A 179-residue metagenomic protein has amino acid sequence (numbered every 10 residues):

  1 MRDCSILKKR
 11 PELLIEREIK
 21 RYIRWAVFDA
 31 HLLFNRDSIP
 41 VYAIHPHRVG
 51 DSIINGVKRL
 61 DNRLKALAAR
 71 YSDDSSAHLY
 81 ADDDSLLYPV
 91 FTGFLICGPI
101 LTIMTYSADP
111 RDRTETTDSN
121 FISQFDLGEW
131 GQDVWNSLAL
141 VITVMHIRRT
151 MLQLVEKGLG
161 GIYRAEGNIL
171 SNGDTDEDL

Functional and structural regions predicted by a protein language model:
M1-T92, P99-I100, A108-R113, T117-L179: A short, conserved, highly charged catalytic patch centered on acidic carboxylates
